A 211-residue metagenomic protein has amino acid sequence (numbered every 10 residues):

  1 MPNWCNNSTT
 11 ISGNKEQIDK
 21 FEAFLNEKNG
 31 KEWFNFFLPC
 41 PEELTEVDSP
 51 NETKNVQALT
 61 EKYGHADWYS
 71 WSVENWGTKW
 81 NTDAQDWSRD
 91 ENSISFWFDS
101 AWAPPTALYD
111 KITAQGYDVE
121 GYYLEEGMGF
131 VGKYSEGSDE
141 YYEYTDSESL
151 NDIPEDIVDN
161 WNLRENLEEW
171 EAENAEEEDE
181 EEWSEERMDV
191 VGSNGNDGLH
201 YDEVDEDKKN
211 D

Functional and structural regions predicted by a protein language model:
M1-D211: Long, contiguous binding/interaction regions
